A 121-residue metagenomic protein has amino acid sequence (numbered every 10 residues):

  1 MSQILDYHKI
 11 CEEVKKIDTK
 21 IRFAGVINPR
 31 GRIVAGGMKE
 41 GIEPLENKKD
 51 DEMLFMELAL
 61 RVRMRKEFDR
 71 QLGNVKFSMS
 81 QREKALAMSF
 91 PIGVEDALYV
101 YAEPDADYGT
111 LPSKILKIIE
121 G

Functional and structural regions predicted by a protein language model:
M1-G121: Non-catalytic interaction/Regulatory regions outside core domains
